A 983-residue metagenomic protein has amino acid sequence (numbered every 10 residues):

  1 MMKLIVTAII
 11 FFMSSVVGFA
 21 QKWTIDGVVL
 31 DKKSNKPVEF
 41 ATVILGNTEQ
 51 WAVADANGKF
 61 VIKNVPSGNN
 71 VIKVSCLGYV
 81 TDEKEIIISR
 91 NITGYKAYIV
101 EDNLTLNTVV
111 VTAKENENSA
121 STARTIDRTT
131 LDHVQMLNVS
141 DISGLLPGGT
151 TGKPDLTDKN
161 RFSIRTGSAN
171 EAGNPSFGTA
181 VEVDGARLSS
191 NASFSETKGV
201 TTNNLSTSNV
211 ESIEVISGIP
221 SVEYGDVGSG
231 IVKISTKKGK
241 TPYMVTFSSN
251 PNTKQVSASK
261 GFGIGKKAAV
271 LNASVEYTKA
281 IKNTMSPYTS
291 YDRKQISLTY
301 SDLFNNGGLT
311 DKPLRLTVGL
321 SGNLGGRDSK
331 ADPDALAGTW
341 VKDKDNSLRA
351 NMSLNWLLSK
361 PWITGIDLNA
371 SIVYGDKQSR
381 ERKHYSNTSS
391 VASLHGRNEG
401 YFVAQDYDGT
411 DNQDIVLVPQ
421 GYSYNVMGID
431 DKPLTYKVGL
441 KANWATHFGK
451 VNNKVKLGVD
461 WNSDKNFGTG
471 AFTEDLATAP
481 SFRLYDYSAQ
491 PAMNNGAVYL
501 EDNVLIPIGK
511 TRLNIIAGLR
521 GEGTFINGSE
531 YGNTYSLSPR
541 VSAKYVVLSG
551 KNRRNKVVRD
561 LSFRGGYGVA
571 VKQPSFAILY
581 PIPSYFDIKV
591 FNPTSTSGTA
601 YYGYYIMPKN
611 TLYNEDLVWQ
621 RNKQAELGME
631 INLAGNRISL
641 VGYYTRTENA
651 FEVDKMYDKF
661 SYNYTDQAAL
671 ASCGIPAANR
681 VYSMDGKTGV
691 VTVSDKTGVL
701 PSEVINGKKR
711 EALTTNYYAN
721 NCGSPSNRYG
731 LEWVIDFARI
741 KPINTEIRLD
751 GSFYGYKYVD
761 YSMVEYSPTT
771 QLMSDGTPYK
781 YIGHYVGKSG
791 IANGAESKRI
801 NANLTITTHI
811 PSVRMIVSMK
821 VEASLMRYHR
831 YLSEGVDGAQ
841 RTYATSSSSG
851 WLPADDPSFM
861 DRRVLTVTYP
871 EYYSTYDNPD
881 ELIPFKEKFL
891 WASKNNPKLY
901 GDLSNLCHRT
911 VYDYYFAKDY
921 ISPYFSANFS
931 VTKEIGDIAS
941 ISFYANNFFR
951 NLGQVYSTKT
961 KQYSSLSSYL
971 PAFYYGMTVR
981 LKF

Functional and structural regions predicted by a protein language model:
V28-S34, A41-G46, S75-Y79, S89-D132: Short, acidic, small-residue-rich periplasmic hinge/interaction motif at the N-terminus of Gram-negative outer-membrane
T93-Y98, V139-I142, R161-S163, E182 (+2 more regions): N-terminal periplasmic accessory domains that precede and gate Gram-negative outer-membrane beta-barrel machines
S140-R187: Extracytoplasmic beta-strand/coil segments of soluble accessory domains associated with Gram-negative outer-membrane
A186-S217: Short acidic/polar hinge/loop motifs at secondary-structure boundaries that mediate gating or recognition
N203, S212-I219, I231-F262, V275-K279 (+1 more regions): Short strand-turn segments of transmembrane beta-barrel domains in outer membranes, especially the first one or two
F304-L324, D343-E530: Face-selective signature of the C-terminal outer-membrane beta-barrel domain
I508-L513, Y664-T845: Gram-negative outer-membrane beta-barrel transporters
T647-N649, Y664, E822-V911, I921-Y924 (+1 more regions): C-terminal beta-signal and adjacent terminal beta-strands/loops of Gram-negative outer-membrane beta-barrel proteins
